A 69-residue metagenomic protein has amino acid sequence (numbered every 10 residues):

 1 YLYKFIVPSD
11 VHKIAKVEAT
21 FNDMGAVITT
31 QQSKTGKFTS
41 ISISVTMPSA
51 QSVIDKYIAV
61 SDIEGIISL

Functional and structural regions predicted by a protein language model:
Y1-S40, S44-L69: Long, contiguous binding/interaction regions
